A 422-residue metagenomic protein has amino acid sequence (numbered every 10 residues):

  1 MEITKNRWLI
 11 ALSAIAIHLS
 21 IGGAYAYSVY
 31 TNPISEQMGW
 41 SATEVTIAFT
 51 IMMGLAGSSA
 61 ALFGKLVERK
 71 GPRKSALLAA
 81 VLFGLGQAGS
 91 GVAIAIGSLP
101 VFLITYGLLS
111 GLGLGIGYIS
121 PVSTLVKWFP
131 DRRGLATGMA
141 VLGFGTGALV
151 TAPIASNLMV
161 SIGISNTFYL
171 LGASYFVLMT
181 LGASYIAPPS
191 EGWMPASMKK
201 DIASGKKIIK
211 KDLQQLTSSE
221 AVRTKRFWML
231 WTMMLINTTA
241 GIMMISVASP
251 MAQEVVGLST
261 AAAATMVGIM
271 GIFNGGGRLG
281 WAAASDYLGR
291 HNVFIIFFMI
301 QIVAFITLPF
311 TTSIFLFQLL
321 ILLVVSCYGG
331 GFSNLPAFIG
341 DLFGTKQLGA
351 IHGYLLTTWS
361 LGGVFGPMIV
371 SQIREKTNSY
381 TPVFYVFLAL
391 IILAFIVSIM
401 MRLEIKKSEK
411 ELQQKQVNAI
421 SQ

Functional and structural regions predicted by a protein language model:
Y27-N32, S219-G276, W281, G366: Extracytoplasmic gate region of multi-pass secondary transporters
I34, G115-F129, A136-T137, G330-F343: Intracellular juxtamembrane helix-capping segments at the cytosolic ends of symmetry-related transmembrane helices
I34-S35, L66-V67, V150-I162, T167 (+3 more regions): Interfacial helix-cap and linker-helix signal at transmembrane-aqueous boundaries of multi-pass secondary transporters
S59-P72, R278-G289: Helix-to-loop junctions at the C-terminal end of transmembrane segments in multipass secondary transporters
L82-A95, I300-T312: C-terminal ends and interior cores of transmembrane alpha-helices in multi-pass membrane transporters/permeases
L99-G115, L316-G329: Hydrophobic core of transmembrane alpha-helices in multi-pass small-molecule transporters, especially MFS/SLC-type
F144-E191: Helix-loop-helix hairpin linking two adjacent transmembrane segments in secondary transporters
A240-M243, A262-F338: C-terminal transmembrane helical hairpin of 12-TM major facilitator-type secondary transporters
